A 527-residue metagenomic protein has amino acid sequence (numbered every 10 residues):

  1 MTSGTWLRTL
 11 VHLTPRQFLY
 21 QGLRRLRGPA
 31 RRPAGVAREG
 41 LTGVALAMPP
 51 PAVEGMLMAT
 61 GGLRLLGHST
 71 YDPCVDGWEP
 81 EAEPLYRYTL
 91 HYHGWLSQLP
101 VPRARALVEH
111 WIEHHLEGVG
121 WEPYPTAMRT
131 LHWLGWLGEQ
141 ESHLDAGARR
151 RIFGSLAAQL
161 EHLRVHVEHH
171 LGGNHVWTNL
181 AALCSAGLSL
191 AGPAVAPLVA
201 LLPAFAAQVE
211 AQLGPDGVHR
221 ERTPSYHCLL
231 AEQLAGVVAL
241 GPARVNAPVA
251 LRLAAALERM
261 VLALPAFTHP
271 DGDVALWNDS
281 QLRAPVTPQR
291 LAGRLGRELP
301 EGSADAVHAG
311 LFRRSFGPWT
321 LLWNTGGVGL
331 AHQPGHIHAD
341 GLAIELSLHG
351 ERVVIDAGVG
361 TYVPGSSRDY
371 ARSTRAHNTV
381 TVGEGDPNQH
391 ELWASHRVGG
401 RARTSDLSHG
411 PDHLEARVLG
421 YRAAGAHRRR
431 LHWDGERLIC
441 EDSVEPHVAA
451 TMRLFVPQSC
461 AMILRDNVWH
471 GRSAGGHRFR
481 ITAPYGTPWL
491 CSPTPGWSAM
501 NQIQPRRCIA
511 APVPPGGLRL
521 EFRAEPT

Functional and structural regions predicted by a protein language model:
M1-P73: Extreme N-terminal leader/anchor segments
S3, G22, A127, G173 (+1 more regions): CBM-like, beta-strand-rich accessory domains located in the C-terminal region of large, secreted polysaccharide-active
M56, D305-V307, I337-A339, S373 (+2 more regions): Short solvent-exposed loop/turn micro-motifs enriched in small/polar/acidic residues
L65-L66, F316, L348, R465 (+1 more regions): Structural motif
T70, W319-L321, V353, H470 (+1 more regions): Short, isolated positions in well-ordered beta-strands
V75-W78, A82-L257: Aromatic-lined, polymer-binding surfaces characteristic of secreted/periplasmic polysaccharide-degrading enzymes
H91, N179, G310, L342 (+1 more regions): Residues that flank catalytic or metal-binding motifs in active/ligand-binding sites
G214, V218-I355, V359, S408 (+2 more regions): Carbohydrate-active enzyme catalytic cores, enriched for enzymes that act on polyanionic acidic polysaccharides
